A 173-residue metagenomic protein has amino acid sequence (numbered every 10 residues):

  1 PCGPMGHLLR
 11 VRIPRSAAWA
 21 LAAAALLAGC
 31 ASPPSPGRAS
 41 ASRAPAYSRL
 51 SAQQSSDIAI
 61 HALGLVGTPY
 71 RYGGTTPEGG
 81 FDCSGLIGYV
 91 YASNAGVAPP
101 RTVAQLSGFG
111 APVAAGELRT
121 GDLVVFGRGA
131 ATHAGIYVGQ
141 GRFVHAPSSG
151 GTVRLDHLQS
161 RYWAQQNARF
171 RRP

Functional and structural regions predicted by a protein language model:
P1-C30: Sec-dependent bacterial lipoprotein signal peptides
G6-P14, P36-S40, V97: Activation targets extended, charge/polar-rich intrinsically disordered C-terminal tails
A24-S51: Bacterial Sec signal peptide processing site at the extreme N-terminus
A46-S48, T68-T120: Catalytic cysteine-centered active-site loop
S56, I60-G64, G85-Y89, R119 (+1 more regions): Solvent-exposed, polar/charged alpha-helical surfaces in well-ordered, non-transmembrane soluble domains, broadly
L63, G67, Q140: ATP/adenylate-binding site constellation spanning eukaryotic-like Ser/Thr protein kinases, ABC-transporter
V97-H157: ...with weaker cross-activation on analogous glycine-rich loops/strands in unrelated enzymes
W163-P173: Glycine- and charge-enriched low-complexity intrinsically disordered segments
